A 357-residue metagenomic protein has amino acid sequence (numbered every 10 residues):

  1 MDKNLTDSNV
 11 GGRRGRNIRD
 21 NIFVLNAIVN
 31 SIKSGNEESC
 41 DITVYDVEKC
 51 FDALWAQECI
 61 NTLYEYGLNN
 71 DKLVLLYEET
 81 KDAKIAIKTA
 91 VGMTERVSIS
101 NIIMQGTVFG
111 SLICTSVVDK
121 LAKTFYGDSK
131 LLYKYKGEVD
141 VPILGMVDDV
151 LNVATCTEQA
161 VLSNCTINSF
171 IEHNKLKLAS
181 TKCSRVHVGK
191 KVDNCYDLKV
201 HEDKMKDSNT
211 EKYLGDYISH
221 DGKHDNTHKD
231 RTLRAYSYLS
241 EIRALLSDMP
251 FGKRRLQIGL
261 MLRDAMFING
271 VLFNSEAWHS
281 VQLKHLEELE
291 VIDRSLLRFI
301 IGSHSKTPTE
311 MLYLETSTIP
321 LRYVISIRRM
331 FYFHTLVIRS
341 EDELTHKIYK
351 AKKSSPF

Functional and structural regions predicted by a protein language model:
M1-L121: Conserved pre-catalytic core of RNA-dependent polymerases
T6, G12-R14, M146-D148, A179-S184 (+2 more regions): Non-catalytic, peripheral interaction segments enriched in hydrophobic/basic residues
N9, L25, C40-C50, N101-G106 (+6 more regions): Catalytic palm active-site di-aspartate
V10-D20, I32-G35, E48-D52, Y66 (+6 more regions): Conserved, non-catalytic sequence blocks in retroelement Pol enzymes and Pol-derived host proteins
N21-K33, Q159-K175: Inter-domain linker/hinge segments that demarcate the starts of reverse transcriptase and RNase H-type modules
Q57-T62, I167, N194-Y196, K284 (+1 more regions): Short secondary-structure boundary/capping segments
E79, V91-M93, K177-N209, D230: Short, conserved micro-motifs composed of acidic
